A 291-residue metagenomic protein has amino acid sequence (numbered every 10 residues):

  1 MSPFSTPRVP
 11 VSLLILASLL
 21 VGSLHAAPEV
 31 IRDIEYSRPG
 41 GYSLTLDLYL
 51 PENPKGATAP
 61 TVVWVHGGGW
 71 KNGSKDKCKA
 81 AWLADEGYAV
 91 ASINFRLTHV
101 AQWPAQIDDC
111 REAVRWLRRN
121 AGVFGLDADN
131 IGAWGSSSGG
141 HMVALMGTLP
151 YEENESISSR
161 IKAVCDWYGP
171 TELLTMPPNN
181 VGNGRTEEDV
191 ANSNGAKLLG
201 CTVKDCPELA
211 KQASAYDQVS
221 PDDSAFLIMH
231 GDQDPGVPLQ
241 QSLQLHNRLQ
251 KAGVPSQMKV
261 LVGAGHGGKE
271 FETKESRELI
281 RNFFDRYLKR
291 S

Functional and structural regions predicted by a protein language model:
A26-A57: N-terminal cap/lid segment of alpha/beta-hydrolase-fold proteins
P39, P177-Q218, K251: Mobile cap/lid helix-loop segments that gate and shape the active-site cleft of serine hydrolases
A57-G67: Short beta-strand element of the alpha/beta-hydrolase
S74-S92: Short amphipathic alpha-helix adjacent to the substrate-entry channel of hydrolases
E112-G182: Primarily recognizes the serine-hydrolase "nucleophile elbow" in alpha/beta-hydrolase and SGNH/GDSL folds
L173, Q233-V237: Acidic catalytic loop of the alpha/beta-hydrolase fold
D222, I228-H230, D234: Short beta-strand/loop motif that positions the catalytic acidic residue of the alpha/beta-hydrolase fold
A264-T273: Catalytic histidine-centered segment of alpha/beta-hydrolase-like enzymes
